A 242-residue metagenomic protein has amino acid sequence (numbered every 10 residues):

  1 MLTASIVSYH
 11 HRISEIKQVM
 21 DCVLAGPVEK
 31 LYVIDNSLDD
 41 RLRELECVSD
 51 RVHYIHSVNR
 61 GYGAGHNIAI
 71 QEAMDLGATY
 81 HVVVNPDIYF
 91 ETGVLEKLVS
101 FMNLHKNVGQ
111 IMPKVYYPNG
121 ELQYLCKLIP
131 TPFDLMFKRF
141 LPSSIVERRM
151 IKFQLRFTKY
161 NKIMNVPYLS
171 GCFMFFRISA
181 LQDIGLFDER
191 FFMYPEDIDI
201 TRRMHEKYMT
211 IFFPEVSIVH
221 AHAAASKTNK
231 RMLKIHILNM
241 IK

Functional and structural regions predicted by a protein language model:
H11-A25: Short, well-formed alpha-helical segments that are part of the catalytic scaffolds of diverse glycosyltransferases
I34-R43: A conserved acidic beta->alpha catalytic loop
S57-L76: Glycine-rich, basic loop-to-helix element that forms the pyrophosphate-binding segment of sugar-nucleotide handling
A78-Y89: Short beta-strand-to-loop acidic/aromatic patch adjacent to the donor-nucleotide binding site
Y89-L125: Conserved donor NDP-sugar-binding/catalytic core segment of glycosyltransferases
P130-V166: Short, flexible, basic/aromatic active-site loop/helix in glycosyltransferases
K159-N161, N165-S217: A short, conserved alpha-helix in the catalytic core of glycosyltransferases
D199-R202, E206-K242: Active-site-adjacent helix/loop segment of glycosyltransferases that harbors family-specific signature motifs
